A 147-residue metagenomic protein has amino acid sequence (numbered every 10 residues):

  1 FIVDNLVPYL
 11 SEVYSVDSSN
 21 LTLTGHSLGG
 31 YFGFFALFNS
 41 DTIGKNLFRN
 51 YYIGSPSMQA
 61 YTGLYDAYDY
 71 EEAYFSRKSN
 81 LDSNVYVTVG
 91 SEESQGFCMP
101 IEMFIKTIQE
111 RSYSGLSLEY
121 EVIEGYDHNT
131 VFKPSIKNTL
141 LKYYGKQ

Functional and structural regions predicted by a protein language model:
F1-Q147: Non-catalytic cap/lid and distal C-terminal segments of serine-dependent acyl enzymes
